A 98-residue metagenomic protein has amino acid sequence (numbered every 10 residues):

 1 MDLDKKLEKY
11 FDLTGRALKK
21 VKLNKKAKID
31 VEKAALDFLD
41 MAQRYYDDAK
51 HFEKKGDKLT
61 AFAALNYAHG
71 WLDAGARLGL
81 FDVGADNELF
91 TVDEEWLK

Functional and structural regions predicted by a protein language model:
M1-K98: Long, charged/polar, soluble alpha-helical segments
